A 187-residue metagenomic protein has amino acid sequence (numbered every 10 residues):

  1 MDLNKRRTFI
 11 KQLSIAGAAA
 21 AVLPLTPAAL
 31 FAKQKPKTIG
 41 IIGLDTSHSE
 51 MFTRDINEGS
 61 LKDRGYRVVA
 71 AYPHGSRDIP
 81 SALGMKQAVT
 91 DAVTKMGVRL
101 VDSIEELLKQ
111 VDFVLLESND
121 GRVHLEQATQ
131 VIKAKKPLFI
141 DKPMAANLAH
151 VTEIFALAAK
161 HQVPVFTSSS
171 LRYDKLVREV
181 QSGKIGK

Functional and structural regions predicted by a protein language model:
M1-G17: N-terminal secretory signal peptides and thylakoid transit peptides that target proteins across membranes
L3, K86-Q87, V101, L125: Structural motif corresponding to alpha-helix initiation and N-cap regions
G17-A20, P24-A92, I185-K187: N-terminal Rossmann-like dinucleotide-binding module
D45-S47, N119-R122, A145, L171-Y173: Short beta->alpha connector loops
S47-E50, H124, P137, S169: Histidine-centered active-site/metal-ligand motif
V98-F155: Beta-loop-alpha module in the N-terminal Rossmann-like domain of NAD(P)-dependent dehydrogenases, especially those
A145-K187: A contiguous active-site-proximal alpha/beta segment in oxidoreductase catalytic domains
